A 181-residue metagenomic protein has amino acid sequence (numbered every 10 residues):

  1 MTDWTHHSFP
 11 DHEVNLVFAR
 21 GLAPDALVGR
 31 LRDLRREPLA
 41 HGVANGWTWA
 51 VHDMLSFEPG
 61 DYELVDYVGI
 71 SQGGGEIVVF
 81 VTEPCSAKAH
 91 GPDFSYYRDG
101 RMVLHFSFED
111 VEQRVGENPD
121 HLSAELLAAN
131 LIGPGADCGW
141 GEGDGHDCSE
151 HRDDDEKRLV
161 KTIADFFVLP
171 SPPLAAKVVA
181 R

Functional and structural regions predicted by a protein language model:
M1-G29, R181: Short, extreme N-terminal segment that most often corresponds to the first beta-strand
T2, N45-W47, C138: Short, low-complexity intrinsically disordered segments
H6, W49-V51, E142: Intrinsic disorder/low-complexity segments enriched in polar/charged and small flexible residues
F9-D11, R32, G100, V168: Glycine-centered flexibility motif
D25-L39: A glycine-rich (often HGG/GG-containing) alpha/beta subdomain
A26, V65-G69, R158: Exposed alpha-helical structural elements
R36-S107: Short, intrinsically disordered low-complexity segments
C85, F94-S95, L104-R181: Long, compositionally biased intrinsically disordered terminal regions
